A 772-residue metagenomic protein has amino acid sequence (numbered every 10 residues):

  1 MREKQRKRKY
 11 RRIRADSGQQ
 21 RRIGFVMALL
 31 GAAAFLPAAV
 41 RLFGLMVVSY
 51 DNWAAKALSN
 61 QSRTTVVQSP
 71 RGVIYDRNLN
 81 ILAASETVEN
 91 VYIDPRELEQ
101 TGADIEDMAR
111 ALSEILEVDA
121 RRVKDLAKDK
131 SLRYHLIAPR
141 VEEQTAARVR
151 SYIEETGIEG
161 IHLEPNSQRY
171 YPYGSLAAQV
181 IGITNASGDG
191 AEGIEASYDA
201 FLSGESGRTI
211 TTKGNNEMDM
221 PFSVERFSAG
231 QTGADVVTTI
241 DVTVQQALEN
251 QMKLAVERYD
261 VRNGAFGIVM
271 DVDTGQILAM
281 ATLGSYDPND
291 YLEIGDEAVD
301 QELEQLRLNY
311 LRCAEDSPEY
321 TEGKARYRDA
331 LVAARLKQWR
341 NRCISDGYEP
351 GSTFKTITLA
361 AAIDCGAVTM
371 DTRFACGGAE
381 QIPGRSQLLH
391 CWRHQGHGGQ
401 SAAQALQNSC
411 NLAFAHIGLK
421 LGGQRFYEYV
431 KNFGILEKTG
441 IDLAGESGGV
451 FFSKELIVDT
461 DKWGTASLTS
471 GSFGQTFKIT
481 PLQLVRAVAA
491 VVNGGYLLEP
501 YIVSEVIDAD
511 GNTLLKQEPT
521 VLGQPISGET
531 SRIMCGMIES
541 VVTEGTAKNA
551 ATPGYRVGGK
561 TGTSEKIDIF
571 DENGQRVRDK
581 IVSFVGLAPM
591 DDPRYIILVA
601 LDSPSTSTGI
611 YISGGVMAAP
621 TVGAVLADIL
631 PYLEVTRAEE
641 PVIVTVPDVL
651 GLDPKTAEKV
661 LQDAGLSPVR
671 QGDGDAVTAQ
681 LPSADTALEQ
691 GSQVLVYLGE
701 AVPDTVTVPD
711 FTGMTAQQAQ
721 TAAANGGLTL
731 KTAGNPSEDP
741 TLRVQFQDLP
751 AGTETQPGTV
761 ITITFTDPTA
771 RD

Functional and structural regions predicted by a protein language model:
M1-Y320, Q338, G347, Q424-K431 (+5 more regions): Periplasmic/cell-envelope proteins involved in peptidoglycan metabolism and beta-lactam response
R2, A83, E89, N215-F227 (+4 more regions): Beta-lactam-recognizing serine transpeptidase/beta-lactamase-like catalytic domain environment
S62, V67-P70, R77, S85-V88 (+26 more regions): Extracytoplasmic
S69, E99-E106, P139-E143, G188-E192 (+14 more regions): Soluble non-cytosolic domains of exported or imported proteins
S113-E117, E154, N185, S203 (+12 more regions): Sec-exported extracytoplasmic/periplasmic mature domains
R122-L132, Q168, V261-T274, A375-A379 (+5 more regions): Acidic/histidine-enriched alpha-helical segments
S453, Q517, G554, D568 (+1 more regions): Ligand-recognition elements built from short beta-strands and adjacent flexible loops
